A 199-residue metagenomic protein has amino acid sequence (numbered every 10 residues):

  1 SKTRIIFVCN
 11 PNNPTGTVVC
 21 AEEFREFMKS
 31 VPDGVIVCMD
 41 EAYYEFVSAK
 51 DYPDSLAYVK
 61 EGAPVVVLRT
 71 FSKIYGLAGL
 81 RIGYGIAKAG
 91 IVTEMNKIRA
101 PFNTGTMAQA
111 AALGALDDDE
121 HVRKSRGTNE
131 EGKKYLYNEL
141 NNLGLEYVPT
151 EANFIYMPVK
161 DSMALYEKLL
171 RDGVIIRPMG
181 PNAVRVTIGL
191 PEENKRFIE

Functional and structural regions predicted by a protein language model:
S1-K2, P14-V37, E41-I74: Active-site pre-lysine segment of PLP-dependent enzymes
I5-P11, V37-E41, V148-T150, R177-M179: Short beta-strands and strand-loop turn motifs
C9-P14, S162: Conserved proline-anchored active-site loop of SAM-dependent methyltransferases that bridges a beta-strand
E22, E26, K168-D172, R177-E199: PLP-dependent enzyme catalytic core of the Aspartate aminotransferase-like
E22-E26, A57, E131, Y135 (+2 more regions): Alpha-helical scaffolding segments of alpha/beta enzyme cores, especially the outer helices of TIM-barrel or partial
P64-N141, L145-V148: PLP-dependent aminotransferase class I/II
N129-D172, I188: Conserved PLP-binding catalytic core of the aspartate aminotransferase-like
